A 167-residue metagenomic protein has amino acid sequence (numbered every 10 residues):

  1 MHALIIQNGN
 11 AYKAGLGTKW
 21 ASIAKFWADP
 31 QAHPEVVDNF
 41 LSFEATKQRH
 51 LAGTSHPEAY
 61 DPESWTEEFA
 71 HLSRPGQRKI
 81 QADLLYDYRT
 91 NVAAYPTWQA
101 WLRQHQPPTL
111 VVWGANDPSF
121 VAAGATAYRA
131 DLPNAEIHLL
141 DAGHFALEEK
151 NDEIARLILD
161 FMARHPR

Functional and structural regions predicted by a protein language model:
M1-H138, L159-D160, H165-P166: Flexible "cap/lid" subdomain of the alpha/beta-hydrolase fold that forms the substrate-access gate
G143-A155: Catalytic histidine-centered segment of alpha/beta-hydrolase-like enzymes
